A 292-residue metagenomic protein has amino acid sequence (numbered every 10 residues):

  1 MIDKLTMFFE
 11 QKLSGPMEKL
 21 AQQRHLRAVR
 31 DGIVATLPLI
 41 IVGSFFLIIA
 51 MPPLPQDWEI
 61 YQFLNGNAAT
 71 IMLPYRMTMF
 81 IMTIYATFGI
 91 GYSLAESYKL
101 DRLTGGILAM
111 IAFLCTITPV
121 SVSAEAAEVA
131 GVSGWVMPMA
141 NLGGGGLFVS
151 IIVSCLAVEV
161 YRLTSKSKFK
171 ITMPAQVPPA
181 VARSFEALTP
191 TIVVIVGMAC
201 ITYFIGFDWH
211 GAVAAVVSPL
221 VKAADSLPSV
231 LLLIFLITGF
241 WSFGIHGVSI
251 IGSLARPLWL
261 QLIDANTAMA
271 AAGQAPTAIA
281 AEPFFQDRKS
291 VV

Functional and structural regions predicted by a protein language model:
M1-I41, F46, P55-F63, N67-H246: Signature of multi-pass transmembrane helix bundles
I49-A50: Juxtamembrane transmembrane-helix boundary signature
V181-T189, A278-R288: Membrane-water interface at loop-to-transmembrane-helix junctions
S229-F285: Acidic, glycine-rich loop-and-beta core segments that form the ion-binding/anion-interacting portion of active sites
V291-V292: Conserved small/polar residues in nucleotide/adenosyl-binding loops
